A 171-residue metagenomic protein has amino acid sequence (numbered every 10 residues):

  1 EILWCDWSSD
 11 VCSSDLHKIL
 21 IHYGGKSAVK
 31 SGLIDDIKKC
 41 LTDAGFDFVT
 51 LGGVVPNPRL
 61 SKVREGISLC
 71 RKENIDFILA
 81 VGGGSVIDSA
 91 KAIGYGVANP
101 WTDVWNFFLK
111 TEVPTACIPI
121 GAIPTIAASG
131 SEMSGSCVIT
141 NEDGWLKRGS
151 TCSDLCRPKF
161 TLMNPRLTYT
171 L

Functional and structural regions predicted by a protein language model:
E1-V11: Single conserved hydrophobic/aromatic residue that forms the stacking wall/gate of nucleotide- or nucleobase-binding
W7, S14, F46, E73 (+2 more regions): Structured loop/turn residues at beta-strand edges in well-structured enzyme cores
S9-G45, P165-L167: Small-residue-rich anion-binding loops in enzyme active sites
S13, S85, S129-S131: Short linear Ser/Thr-Pro motifs
L20-I21, F77-L79, G121: Conserved beta-strand elements of the Class I
V29-D103: N-terminal small/polar loop signature for handling phosphorylated ligands or for N-terminal nucleophile
N99-L171: A glycine/threonine-rich phosphate-anchoring loop and its flanking beta-alpha core in nucleotide/phosphate-binding
